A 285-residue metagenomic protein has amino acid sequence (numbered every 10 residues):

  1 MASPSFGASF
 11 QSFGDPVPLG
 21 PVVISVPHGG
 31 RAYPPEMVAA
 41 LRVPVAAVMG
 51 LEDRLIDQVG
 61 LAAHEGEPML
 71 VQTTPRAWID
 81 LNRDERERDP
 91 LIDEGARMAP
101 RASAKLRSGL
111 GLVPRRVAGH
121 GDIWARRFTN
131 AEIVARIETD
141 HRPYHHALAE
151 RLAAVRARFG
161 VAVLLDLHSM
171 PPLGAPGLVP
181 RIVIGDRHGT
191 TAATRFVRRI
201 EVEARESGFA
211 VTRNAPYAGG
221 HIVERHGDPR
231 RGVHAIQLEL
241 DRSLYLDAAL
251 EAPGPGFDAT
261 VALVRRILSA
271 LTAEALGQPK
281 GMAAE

Functional and structural regions predicted by a protein language model:
M1-L164, S169-E285: N-terminal catalytic or cofactor-binding beta/alpha core of small enzyme domains
